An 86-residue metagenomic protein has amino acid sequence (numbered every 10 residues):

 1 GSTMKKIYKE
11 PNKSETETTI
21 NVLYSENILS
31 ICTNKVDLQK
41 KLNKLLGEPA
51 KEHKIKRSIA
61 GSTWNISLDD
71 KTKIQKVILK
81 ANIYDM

Functional and structural regions predicted by a protein language model:
G1-T3: Short, Lys/Arg-enriched N-terminal segments with co-localized hydrophobic residues within the first ~10-30 amino acids
S14-K71: Compact, well-ordered interaction domains used in eukaryotic information-processing assemblies
K71-V77: Short, charged/polar, Gly/Pro-enriched secondary-structure boundary elements
I78-M86: Basic DNA-binding region of bZIP-type proteins
